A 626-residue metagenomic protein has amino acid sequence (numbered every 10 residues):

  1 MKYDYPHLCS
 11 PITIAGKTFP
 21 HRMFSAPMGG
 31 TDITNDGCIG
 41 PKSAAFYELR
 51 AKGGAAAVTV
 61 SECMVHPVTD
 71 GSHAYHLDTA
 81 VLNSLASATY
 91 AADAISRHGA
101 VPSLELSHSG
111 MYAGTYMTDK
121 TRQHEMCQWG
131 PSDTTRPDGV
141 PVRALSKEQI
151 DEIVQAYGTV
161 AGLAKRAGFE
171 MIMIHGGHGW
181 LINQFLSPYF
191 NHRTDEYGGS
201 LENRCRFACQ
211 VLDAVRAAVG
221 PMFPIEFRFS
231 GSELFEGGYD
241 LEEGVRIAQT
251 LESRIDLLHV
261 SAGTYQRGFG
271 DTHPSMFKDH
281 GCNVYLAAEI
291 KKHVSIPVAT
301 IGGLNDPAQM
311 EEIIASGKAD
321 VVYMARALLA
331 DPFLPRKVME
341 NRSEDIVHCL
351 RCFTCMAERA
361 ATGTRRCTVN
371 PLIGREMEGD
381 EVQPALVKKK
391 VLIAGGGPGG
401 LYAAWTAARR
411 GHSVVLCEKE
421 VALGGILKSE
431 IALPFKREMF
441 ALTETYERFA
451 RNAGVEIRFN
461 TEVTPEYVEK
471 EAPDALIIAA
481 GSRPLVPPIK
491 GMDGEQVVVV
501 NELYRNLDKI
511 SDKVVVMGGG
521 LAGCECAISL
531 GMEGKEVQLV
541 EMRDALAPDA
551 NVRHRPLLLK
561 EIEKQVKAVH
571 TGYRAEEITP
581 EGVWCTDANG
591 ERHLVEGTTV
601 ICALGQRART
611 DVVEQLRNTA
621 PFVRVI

Functional and structural regions predicted by a protein language model:
M1-A394, P398, Y402-R409, I510: Flavin-dependent oxidoreductase catalytic cores
A55, A100, F169, S295 (+5 more regions): Short phosphate-binding/catalytic loops that engage adenosine nucleotides
N305-A308, L329, E462-P465, L503-N506 (+1 more regions): Short acidic loop-to-helix transition motifs that present clustered carboxylates
K318, A450-I457, D493-Q496, I562-A568 (+1 more regions): A short helix-to-beta-strand connector/capping loop
A385-E418, L423, R458-A472, A479-Q496 (+2 more regions): Rossmann-like dinucleotide/flavin-binding elements
S413-A453, Y504, S529-A575: Rossmann-like dinucleotide-binding cores of NAD(P)H-dependent redox enzymes
T443, F459-T461, V499-N501, T571-Y573 (+1 more regions): Short loop/edge segments at beta-strand edges and connector loops that shape dinucleotide/nucleotide cofactor-binding
